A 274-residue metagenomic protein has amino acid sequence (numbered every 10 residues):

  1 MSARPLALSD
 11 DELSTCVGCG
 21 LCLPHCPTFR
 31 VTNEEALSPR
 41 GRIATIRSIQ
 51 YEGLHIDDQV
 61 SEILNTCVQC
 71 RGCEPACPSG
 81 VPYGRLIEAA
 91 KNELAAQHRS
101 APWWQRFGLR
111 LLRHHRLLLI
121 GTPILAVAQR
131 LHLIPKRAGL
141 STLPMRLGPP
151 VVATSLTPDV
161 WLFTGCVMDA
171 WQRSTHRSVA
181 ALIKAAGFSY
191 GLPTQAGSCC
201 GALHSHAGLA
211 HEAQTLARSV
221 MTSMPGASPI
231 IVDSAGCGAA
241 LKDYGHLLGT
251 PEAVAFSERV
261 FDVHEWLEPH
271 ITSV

Functional and structural regions predicted by a protein language model:
M1-L13, R30-L119, H132, E212-T215 (+1 more regions): Ferredoxin-type iron-sulfur electron-transfer modules in oxidoreductases and energy-metabolism complexes
C16-C22, C26, C67-C73, C77 (+3 more regions): Short cysteine clusters
L21-P24, E35-P39, Y190-G191: N-terminal glycine-rich anion-binding loops that anchor highly charged ligand groups
P24-H25, N33, W171-Q172: Short N-terminal binding/cap micro-motifs at the start of the first secondary-structure element
Y83-V274: Iron-sulfur cluster-binding electron-transfer modules in prokaryotic oxidoreductases
